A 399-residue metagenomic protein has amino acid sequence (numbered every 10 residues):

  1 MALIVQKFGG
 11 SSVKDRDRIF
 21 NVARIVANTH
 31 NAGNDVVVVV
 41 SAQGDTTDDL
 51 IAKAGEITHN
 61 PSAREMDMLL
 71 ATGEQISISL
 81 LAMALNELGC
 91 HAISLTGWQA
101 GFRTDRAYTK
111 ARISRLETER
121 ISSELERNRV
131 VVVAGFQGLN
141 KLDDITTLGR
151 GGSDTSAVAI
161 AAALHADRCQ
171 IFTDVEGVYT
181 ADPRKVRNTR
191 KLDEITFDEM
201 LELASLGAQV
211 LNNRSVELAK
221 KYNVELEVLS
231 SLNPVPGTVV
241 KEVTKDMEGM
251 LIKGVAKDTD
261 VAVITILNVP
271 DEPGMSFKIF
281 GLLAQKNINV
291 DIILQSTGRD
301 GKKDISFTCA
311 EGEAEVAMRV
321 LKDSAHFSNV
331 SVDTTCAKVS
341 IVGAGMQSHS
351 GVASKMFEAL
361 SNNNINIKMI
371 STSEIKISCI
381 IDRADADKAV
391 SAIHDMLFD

Functional and structural regions predicted by a protein language model:
M1-V216, T308, I381-D382: Nucleotide/pyrophosphate-binding catalytic subdomain
N34, C90, V224, I288 (+1 more regions): Short phosphate-binding/catalytic loops that engage adenosine nucleotides
R168-F172, L226-V228, D291: Short hydrophobic alpha-helical runs that function as membrane-insertion/retention elements
L211, Y222, N233-T238, A314: Surface-exposed amphipathic alpha-helical tracts and adjacent flexible/coil segments at the periphery of soluble enzymes
A219: Acidic-aromatic/histidine active-site loop/patch
V224-V235, T259: Active-site C-terminal subdomain of aminotransferase-like
P236-D399: A conserved regulatory-domain signal marking ACT and ACT-like small-molecule sensing domains and adjacent regulatory
